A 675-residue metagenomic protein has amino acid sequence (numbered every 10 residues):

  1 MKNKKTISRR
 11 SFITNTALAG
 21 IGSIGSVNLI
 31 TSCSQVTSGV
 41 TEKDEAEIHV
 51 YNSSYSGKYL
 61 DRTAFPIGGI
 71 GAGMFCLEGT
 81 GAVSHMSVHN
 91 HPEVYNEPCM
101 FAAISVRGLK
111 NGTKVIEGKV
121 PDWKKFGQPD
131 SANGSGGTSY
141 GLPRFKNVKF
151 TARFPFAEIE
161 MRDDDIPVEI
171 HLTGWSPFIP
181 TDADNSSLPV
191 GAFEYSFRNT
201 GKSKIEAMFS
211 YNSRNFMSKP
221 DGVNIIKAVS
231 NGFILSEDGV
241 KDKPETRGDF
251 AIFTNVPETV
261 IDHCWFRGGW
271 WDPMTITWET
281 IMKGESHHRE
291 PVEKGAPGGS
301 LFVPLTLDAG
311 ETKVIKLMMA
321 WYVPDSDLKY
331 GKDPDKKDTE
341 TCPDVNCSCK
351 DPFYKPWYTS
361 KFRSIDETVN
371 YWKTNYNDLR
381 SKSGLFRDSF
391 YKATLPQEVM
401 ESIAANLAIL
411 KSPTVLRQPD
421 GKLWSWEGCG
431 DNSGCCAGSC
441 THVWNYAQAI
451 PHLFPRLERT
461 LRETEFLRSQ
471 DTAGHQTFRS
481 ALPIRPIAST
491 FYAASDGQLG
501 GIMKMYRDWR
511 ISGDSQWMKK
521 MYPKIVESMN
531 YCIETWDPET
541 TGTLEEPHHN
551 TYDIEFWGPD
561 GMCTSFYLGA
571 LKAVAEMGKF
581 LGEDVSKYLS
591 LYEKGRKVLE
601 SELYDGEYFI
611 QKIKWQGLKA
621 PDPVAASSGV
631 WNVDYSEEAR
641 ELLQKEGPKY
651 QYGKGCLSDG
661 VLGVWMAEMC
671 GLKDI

Functional and structural regions predicted by a protein language model:
M1-S11: N-terminal secretory signal peptides
S11-S34: N-terminal export signals
N28-T31, T200, Y567: Conserved N-terminal structural segment that caps and organizes enzyme catalytic cores in eukaryotes
G39-I48, S54-Y59, T63, E158 (+6 more regions): Acidic/polar, glycine-enriched structural segments that form the non-catalytic walls/loops of the carbohydrate-binding
V50-G108, K114-P121, A132, P143 (+6 more regions): Internal mixed beta-strand/loop scaffold within catalytic domains of large alpha/beta enzymes
S53-P98, M282-G298, P304, E311 (+8 more regions): Substrate-binding groove/exosite segments of carbohydrate-active enzymes
G81, P92-D164, K243-I281: An extended acidic
D184-S186, A192-E194, H263-R267, P273 (+5 more regions): The feature captures the catalytic groove of carbohydrate-active enzymes
